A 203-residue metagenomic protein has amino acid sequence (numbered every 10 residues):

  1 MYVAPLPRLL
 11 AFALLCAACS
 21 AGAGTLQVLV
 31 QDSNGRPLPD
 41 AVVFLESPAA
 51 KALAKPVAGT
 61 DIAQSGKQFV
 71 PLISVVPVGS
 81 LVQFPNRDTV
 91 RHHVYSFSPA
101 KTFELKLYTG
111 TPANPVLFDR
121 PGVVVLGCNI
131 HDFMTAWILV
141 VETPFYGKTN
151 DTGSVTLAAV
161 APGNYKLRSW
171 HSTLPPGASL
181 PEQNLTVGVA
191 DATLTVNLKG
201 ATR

Functional and structural regions predicted by a protein language model:
M1-L10: Bacterial N-terminal signal peptides that target proteins for export
L10-C16: Hydrophobic helical h-region of N-terminal Sec-dependent signal peptides in bacterial secretory/periplasmic proteins
A18-S20: N-terminal signal peptide c-region/cleavage motif recognized by signal peptidases
A23-R203: Extracytoplasmic copper-binding redox domains, predominantly the cupredoxin/blue-copper superfamily
